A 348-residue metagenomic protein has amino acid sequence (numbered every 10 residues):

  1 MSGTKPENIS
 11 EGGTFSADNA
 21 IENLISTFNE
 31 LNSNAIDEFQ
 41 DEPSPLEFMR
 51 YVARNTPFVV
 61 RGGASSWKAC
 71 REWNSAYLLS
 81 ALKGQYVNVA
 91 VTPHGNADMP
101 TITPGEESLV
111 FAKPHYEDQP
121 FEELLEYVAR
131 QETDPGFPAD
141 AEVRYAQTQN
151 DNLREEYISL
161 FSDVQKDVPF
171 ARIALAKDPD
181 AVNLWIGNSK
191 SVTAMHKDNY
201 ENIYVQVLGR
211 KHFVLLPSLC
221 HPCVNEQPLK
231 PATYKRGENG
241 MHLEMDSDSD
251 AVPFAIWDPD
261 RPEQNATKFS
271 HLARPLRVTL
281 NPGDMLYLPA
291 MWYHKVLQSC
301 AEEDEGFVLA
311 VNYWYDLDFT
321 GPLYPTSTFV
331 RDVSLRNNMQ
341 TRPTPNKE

Functional and structural regions predicted by a protein language model:
M1-M285, Y293-E348: N-terminal accessory scaffold of Fe(II)-dependent oxygenases
